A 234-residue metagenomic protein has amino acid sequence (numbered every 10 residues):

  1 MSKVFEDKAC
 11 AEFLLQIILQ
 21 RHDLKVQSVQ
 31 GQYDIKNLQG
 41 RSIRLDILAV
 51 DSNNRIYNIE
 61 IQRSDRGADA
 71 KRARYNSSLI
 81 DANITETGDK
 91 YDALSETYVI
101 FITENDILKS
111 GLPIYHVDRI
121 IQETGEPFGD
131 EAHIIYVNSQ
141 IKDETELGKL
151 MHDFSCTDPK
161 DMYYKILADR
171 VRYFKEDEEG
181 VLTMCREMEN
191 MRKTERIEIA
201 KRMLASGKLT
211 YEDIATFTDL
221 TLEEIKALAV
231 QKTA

Functional and structural regions predicted by a protein language model:
M1-D130, D143-T145: Accessory alpha/beta interaction modules
M1-S2, V137, D153: Short hinge/gating elements
V50-S52, Y57-Q62, G148-A234: Short, charged alpha-helical interaction segments and adjacent helix-coil junctions
F101, Y136-N138: Short, well-ordered beta-strand micro-motif
